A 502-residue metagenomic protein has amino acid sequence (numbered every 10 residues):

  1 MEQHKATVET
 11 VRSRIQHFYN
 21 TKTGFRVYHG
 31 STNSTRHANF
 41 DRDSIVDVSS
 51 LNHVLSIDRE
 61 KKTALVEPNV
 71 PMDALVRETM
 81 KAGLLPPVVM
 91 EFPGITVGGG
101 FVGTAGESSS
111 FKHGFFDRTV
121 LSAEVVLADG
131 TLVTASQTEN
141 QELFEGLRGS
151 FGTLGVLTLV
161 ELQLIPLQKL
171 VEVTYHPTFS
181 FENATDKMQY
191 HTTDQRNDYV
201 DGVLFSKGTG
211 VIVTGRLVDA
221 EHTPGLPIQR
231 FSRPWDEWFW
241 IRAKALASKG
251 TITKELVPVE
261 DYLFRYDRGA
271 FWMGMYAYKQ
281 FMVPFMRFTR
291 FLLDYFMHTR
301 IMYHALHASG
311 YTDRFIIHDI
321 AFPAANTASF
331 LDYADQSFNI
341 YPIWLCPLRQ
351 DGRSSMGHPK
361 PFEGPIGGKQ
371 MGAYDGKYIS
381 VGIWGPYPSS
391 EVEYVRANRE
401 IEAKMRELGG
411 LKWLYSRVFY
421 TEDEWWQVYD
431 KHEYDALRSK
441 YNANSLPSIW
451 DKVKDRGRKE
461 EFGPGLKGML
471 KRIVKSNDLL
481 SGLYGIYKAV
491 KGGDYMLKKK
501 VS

Functional and structural regions predicted by a protein language model:
M1-S502: Noncatalytic alpha-helical scaffold of FAD-dependent oxidoreductases
